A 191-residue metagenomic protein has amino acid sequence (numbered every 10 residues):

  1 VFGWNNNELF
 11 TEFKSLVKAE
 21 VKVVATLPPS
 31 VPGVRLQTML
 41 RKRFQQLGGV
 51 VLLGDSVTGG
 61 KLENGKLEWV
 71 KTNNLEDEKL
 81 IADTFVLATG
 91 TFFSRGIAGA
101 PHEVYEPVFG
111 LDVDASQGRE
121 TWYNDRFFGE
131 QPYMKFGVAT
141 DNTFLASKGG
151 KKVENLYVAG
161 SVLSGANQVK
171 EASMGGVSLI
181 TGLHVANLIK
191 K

Functional and structural regions predicted by a protein language model:
V1-K191: Residues forming the flavin
